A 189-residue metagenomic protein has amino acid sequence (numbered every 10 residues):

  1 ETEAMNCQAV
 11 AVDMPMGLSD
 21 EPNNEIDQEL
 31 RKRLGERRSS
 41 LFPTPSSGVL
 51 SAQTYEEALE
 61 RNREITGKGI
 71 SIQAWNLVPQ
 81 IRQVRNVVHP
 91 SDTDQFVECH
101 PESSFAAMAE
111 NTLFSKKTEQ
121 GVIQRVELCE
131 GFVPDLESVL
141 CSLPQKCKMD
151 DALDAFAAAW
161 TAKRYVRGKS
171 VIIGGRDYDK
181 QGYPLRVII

Functional and structural regions predicted by a protein language model:
E1-F156, T161-I189: Phosphate- and other anionic-substrate recognition elements at nucleic-acid/protein interfaces
